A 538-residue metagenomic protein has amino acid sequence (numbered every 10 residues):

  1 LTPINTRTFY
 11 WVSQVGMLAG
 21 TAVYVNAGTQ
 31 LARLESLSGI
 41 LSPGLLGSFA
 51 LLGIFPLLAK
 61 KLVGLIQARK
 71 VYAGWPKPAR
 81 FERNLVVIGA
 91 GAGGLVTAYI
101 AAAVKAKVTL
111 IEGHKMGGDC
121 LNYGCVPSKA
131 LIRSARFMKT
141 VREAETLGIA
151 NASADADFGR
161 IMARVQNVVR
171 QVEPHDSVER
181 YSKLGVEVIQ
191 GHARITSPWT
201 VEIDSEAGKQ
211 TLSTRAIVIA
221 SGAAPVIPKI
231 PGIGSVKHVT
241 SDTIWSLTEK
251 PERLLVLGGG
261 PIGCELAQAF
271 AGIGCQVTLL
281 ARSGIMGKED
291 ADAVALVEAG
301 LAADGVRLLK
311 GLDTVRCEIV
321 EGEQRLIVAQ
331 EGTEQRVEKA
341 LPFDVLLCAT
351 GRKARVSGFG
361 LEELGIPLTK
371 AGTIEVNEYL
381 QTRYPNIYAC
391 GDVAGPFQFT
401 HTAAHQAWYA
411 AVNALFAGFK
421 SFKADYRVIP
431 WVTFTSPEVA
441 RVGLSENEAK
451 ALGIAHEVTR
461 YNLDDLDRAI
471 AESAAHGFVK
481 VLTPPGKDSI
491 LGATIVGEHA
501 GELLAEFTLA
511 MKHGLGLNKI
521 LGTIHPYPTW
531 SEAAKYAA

Functional and structural regions predicted by a protein language model:
L1-L31, V63-I66: Hydrophobic alpha-helical membrane segments of integral membrane proteins
N26-A73: Multi-pass membrane proteins that catalyze or facilitate reactions on polyprenyl-/lipid-phosphate substrates and their
F81-R83, A207-A216, E334-V345, R383: Core beta-strand elements of the Rossmann-like FAD/NAD(P) dinucleotide-binding domain in flavoenzyme oxidoreductases
R83-L110, G263-G272: N-terminal Rossmann-like FAD-binding beta1-loop-alpha1 element of flavoenzymes
I88, A102-H114, V126, A130-F137 (+3 more regions): Flexible, glycine-rich terminal cap/loop adjacent to redox cofactors in electron-transfer oxidoreductases
I100-A106, I111-K250, S283-G287, D292-D304 (+3 more regions): Glycine-rich flavin
C125, S221-Q276, L280, D304 (+3 more regions): Glycine-rich dinucleotide-binding loop and its adjacent helix/turn
G234-K250, L341-K420: FAD-site-proximal beta/loop scaffold in flavoenzymes
